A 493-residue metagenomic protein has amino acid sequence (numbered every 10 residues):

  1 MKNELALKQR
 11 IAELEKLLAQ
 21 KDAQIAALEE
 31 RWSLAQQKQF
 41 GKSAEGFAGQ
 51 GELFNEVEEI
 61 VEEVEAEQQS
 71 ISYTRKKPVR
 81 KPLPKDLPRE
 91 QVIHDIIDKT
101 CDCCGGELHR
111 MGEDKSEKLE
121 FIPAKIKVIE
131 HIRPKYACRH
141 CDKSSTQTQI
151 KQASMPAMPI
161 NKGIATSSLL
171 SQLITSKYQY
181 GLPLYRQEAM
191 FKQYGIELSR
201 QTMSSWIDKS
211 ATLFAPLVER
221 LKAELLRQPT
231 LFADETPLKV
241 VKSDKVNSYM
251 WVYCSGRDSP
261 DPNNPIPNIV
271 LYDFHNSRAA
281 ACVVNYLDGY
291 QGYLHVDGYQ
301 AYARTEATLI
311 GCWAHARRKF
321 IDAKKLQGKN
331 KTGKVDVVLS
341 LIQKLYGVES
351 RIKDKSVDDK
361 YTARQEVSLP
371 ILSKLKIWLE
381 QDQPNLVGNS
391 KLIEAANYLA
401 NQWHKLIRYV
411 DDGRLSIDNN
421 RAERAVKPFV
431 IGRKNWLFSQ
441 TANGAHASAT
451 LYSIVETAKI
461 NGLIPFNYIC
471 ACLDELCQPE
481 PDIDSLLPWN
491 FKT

Functional and structural regions predicted by a protein language model:
M1-I164, M203-S204, F232-A233, P260-N268 (+1 more regions): Short, flexible loop/hinge motifs at secondary-structure junctions
K135-T493: Catalytic center-proximal scaffold of phosphoryl-transfer enzymes
